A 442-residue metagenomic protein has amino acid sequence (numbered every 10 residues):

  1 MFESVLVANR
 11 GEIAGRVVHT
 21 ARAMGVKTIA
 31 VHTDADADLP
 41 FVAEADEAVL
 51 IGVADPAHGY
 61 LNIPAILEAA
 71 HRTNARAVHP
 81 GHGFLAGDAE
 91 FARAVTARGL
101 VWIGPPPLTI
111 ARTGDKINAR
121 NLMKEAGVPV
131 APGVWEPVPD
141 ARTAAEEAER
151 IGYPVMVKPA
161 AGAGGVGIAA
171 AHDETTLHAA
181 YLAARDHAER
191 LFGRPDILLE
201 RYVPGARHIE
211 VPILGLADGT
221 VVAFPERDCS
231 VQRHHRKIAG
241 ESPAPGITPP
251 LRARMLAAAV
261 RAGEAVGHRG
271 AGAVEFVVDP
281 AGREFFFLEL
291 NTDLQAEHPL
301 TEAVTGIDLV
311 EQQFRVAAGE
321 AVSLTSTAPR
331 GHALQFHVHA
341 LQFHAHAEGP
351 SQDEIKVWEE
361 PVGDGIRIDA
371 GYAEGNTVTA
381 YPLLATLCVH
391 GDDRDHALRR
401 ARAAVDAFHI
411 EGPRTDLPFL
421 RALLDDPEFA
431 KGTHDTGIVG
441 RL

Functional and structural regions predicted by a protein language model:
M1-E125, V138-E146, D393-H396, R400: ATP-binding N-terminal substructure of ATP-dependent carboxylate-amine bond-forming enzymes
V7-D34, A48, H71-T73, A89 (+5 more regions): ATP-dependent carboxylate activation and anion-phosphoryl transfer catalytic cores that bind Mg-ATP to form
P40-F41, E147, E189, S326: Short secondary-structure boundary/capping segments
A57-H58, I110, G167, H298-L300: A generic structural signal for short coil/turn motifs at secondary-structure boundaries
K116-I117, A161-V166, G331: Conserved A3 ("GATE") glycine/threonine-rich loop of ANL adenylate-forming enzymes
L122-A131, Y153-P154: A polyampholytic, Gly/Pro-enriched intrinsically disordered region
G133-W135: Conserved beta3 strand of the protein kinase N-lobe
E147-M156: Acidic/histidine-enriched active-site and ligand-binding environments that engage anionic O-linkages
